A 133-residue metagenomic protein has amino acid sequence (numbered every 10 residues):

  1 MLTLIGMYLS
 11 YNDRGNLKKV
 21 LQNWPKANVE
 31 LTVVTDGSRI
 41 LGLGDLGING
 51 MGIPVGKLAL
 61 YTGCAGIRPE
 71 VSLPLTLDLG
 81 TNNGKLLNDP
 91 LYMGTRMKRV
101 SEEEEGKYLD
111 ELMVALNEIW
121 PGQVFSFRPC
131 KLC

Functional and structural regions predicted by a protein language model:
M1-C133: Metallocofactor- and cofactor-centric catalytic cores in central/energy metabolism, strongly enriched
